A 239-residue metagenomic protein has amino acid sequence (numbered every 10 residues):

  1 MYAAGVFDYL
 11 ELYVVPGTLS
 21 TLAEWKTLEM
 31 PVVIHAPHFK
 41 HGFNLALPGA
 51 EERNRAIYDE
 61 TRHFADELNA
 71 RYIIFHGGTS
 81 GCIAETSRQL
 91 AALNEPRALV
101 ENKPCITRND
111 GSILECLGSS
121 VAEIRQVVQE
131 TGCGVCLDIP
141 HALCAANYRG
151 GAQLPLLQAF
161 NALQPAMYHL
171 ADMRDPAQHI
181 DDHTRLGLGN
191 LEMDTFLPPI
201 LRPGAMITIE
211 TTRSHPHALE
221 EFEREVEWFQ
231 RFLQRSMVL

Functional and structural regions predicted by a protein language model:
M1-A3, R55-R71, Q129-I139, L143-L239: Histidine-acidic metal/acid-base catalytic patches
M1-E60, G134, R235-L239: N-terminal pre-domain/capping segments
Y9-Y13, V33, I74, L99 (+3 more regions): Conserved beta-strand positions in the central sheet of alpha/beta enzyme cores
Y13-V15, P37-F39, G78-S80, K103-T107 (+3 more regions): Active-site beta-loop-alpha junctions enriched in small/polar residues
P16-P31, A84-A92, V121-V127, G151-Q164 (+1 more regions): Short amphipathic alpha-helices and their capping/turn segments at secondary-structure boundaries
L28-E29, A50-E52, A91-A92, C116-G118 (+3 more regions): Short, hinge-like loop/turn segments at secondary-structure boundaries
H35-A46, T107-N109, Q164, I180: Active-site gating loops and adjacent loop-to-helix segments of metal-dependent hydrolytic enzymes
N44-G134, E221: Active-site acidic/histidine proton-transfer and metal-coordination neighborhood in alpha/beta enzyme cores
